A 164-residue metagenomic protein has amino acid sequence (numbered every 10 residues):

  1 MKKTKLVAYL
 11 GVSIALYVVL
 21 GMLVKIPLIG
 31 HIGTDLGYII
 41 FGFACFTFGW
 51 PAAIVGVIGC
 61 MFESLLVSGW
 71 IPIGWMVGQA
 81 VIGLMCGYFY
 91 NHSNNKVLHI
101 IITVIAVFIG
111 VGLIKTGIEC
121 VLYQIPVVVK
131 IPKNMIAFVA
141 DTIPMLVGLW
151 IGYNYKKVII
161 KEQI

Functional and structural regions predicted by a protein language model:
M1-I164: Loop-helix junctions at membrane interfaces
